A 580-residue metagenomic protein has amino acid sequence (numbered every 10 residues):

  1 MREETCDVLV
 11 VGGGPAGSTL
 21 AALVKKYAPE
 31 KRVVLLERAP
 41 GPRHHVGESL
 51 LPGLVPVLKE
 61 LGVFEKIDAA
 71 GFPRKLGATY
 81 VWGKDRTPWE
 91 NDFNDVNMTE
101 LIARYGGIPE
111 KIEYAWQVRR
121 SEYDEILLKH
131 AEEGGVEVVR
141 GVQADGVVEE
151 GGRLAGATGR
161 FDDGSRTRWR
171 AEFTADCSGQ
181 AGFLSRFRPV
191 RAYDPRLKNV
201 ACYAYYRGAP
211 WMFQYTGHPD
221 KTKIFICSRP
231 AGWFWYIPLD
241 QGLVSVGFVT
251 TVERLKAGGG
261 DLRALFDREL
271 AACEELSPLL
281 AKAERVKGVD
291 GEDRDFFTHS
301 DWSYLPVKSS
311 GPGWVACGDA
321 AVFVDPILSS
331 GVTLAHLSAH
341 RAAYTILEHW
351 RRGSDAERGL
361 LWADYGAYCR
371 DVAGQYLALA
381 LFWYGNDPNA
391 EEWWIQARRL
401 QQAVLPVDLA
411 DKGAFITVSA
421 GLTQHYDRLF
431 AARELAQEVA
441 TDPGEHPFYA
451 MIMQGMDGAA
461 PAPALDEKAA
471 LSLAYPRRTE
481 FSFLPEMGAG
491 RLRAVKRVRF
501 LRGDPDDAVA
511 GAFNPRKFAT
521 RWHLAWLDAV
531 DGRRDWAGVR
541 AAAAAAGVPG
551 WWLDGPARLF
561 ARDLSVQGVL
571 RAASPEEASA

Functional and structural regions predicted by a protein language model:
R2-A16, V34: Beta1/beta-strand and adjacent pyrophosphate-binding region of the FAD-binding site in flavoprotein oxidoreductases
V11, K25-V46: Glycine-rich FAD pyrophosphate-binding loop
R43-W89: N-terminal FAD cofactor-binding segment of flavoenzymes
G71, R254-T345, H349-R351, A356-L381 (+1 more regions): FAD/FMN-dependent oxidoreductases across multiple families
E100-K129, K256-D261: Short beta-strand to alpha-helix junction loop
K129-L276: Predominantly flavin-linked oxidoreductase catalytic cores and closely associated redox partners
L347-M456: C-terminal helical "tail/cap" subdomain of flavin- and related membrane-associated enzymes
F430-D531, A546, G550-A580: Acidic, low-complexity/disordered tracts enriched in E/D and polar residues
